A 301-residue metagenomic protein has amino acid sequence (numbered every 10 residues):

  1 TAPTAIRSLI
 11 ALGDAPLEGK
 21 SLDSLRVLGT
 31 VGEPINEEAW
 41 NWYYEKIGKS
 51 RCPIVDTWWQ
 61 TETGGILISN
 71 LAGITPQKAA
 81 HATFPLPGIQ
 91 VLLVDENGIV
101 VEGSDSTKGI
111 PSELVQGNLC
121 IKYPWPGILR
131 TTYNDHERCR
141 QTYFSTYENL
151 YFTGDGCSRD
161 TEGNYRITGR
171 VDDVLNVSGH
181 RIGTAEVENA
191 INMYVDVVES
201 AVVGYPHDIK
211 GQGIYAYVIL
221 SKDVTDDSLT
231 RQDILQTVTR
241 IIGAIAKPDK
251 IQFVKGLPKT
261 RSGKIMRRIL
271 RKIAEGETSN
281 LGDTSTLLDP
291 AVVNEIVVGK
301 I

Functional and structural regions predicted by a protein language model:
T1, I10-A79, Q90: Gly/Ser/Thr-rich phosphate-binding loop
T4-R7, E33, P124-G127: Alpha-helix/helix-capping structural signal
S24, G88, R138, D196-E199 (+4 more regions): Glycine-centered tight turns that cap/initiate beta-strands
G32, W59, T83, D155 (+1 more regions): Active-site glycine-centered loops adjacent to acidic/histidine catalytic or metal-binding residues that shape
F84-G88, I99-Y143, I182, E277-S279: Conserved ATP/PPi-binding loop(s) of AMP-dependent carboxylate-activating enzymes
W125, R130-T131, N149, G156-A246 (+4 more regions): AMP-binding/adenylate-forming catalytic core of the ANL superfamily
I273-S285: A short, polar/charged loop-to-alpha-helix boundary motif
